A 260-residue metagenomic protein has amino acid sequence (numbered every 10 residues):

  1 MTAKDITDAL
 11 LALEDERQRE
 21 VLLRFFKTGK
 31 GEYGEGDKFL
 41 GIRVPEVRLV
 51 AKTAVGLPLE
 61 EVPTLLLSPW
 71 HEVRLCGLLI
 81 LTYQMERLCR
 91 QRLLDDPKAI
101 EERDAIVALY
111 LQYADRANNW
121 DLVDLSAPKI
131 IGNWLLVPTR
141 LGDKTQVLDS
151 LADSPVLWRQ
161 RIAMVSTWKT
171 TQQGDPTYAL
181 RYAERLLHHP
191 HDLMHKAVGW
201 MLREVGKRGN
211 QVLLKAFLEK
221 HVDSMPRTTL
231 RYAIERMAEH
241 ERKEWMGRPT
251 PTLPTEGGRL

Functional and structural regions predicted by a protein language model:
M1-L260: Alpha-helical scaffold domains
